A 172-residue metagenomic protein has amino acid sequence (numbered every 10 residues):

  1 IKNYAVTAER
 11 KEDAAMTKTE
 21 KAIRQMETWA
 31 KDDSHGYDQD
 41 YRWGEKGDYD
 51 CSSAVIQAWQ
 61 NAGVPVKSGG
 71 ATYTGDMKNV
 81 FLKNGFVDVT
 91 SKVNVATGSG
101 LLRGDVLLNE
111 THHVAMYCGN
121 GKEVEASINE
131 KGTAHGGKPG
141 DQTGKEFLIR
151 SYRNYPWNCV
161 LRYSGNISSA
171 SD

Functional and structural regions predicted by a protein language model:
K2-T7: Extreme N-terminal basic, low-complexity initiation segments that serve as generic localization/processing leaders
A8-T72, K78-N79, N84, L102 (+3 more regions): N-terminal capping segments
K83-V93: Short, structured beta-strand/loop micro-motifs enriched in basic residues and often containing a Trp
V95, S99-L102: Short, well-ordered loop/turn sites that connect or cap secondary structure elements
M116-L148: Catalytic Cys-His active-site segments of thiol-dependent hydrolases/isopeptidases
H135, D141-G144, I149-S171: Functionally critical loop-and-helix segments that line ligand-binding/catalytic clefts of soluble enzyme domains
